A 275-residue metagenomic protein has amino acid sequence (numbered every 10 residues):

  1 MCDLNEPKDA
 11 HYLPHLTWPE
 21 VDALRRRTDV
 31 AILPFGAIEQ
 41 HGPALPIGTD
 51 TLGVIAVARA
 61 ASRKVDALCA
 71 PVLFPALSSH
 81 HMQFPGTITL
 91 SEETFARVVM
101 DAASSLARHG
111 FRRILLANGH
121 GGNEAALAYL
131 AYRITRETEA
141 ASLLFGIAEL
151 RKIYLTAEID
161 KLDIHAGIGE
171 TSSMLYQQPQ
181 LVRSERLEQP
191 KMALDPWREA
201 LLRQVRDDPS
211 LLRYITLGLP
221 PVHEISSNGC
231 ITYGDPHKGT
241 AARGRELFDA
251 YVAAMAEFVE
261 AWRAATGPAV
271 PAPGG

Functional and structural regions predicted by a protein language model:
M1-H80, P85-E93, R97-R113, G121-G275: Extended, histidine- and acidic-residue-enriched regions that form the cofactor-binding/catalytic faces
